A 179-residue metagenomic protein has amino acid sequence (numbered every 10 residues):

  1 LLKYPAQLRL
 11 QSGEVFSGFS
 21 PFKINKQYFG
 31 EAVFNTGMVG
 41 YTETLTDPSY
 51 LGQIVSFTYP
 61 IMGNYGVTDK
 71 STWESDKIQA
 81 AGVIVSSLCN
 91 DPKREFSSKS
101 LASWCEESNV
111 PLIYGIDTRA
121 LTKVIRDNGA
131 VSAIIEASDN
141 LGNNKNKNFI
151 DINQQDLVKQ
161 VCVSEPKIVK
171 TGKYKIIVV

Functional and structural regions predicted by a protein language model:
L1-V179: RNA-binding accessory domains that recognize and position tRNA/RNA substrates
